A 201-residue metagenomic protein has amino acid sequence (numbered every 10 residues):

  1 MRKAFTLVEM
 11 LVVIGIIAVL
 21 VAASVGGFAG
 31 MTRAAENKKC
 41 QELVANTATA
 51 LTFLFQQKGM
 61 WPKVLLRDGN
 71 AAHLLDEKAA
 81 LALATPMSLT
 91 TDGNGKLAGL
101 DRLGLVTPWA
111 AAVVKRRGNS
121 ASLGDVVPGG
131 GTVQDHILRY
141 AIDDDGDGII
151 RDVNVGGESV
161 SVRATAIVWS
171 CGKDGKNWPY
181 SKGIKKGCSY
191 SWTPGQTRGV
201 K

Functional and structural regions predicted by a protein language model:
M1-M31, E36: N-terminal single-pass transmembrane signal-anchor helix
A4, A22, G59, G172-G175: Glycine-centered flexibility sites
F28, A34, L43-P62: N-terminal alpha-helical signal peptides/signal-anchor transmembrane segments
N37-K38, T49-T52, P128-K201: Short, surface-exposed interaction loops/tails
L51-S120: Short, glycine/small-hydrophobic-rich surface segments
G95-R102, G124-V126, G131, E158-V160: Intrinsically disordered, low-complexity acidic Ser/Thr-rich regulatory segments
V113-G129, V133-Q134: Hydrophobic/aromatic-rich, well-ordered segments within soluble, folded domains that form packed cores
